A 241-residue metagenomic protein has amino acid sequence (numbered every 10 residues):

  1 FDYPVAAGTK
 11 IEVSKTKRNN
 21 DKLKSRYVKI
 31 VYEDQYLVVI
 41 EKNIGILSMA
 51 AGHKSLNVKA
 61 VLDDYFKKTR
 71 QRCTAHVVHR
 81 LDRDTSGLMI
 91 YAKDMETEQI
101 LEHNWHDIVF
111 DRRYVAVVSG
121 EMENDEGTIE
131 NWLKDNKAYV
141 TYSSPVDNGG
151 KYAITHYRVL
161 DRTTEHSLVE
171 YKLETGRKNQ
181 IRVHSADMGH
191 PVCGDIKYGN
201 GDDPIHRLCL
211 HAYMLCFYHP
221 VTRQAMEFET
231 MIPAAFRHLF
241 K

Functional and structural regions predicted by a protein language model:
F1-Y139, K151, C209, A234-F240: RNA pseudouridine synthases
D2, R158-V159: Beta-strand-rich interaction surfaces with strong enrichment in secreted/lumenal proteins
V28, D147-I154, D161-T164, L168 (+1 more regions): Pseudouridine synthases involved in rRNA/tRNA modification
E33-Y36, H156, D203-P204: Short, solvent-exposed cationic patches
M49, A92, S143-S144, V169 (+1 more regions): Thr-Gly-centered strand-to-loop micro-motif
W132-Y139, L160-T163, P191: Short hydrophobic alpha-helical module
V140-N148: Short aromatic-glycine motifs in intrinsically disordered, low-complexity regions
